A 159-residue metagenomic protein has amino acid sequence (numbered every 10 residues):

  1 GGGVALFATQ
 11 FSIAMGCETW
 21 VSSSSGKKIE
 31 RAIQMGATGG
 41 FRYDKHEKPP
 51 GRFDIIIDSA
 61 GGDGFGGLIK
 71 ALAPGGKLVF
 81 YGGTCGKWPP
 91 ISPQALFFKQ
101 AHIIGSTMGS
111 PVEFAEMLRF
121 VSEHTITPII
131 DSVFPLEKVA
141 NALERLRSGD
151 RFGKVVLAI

Functional and structural regions predicted by a protein language model:
G1, T9: N-terminal Rossmann NAD(P)H-binding glycine-rich loop of SDR-like oxidoreductase domains
G3-V4, D63: Hydrophobic/small residue at the entry helix of a nucleotide-binding pocket
A8, K45, M108: Residues that form or immediately flank small-molecule/cofactor binding pockets and catalytic motifs
I13-G67: Adenosine-nucleotide cofactor-binding segment
M15-C17, A60-V133, A158-I159: Glycine-rich phosphate-binding loop and adjacent beta-alpha segment of Rossmann(oid) nucleotide-cofactor-binding
K27-Q34, T38, K70, A115-E123 (+2 more regions): Replace "anionic and nucleotidyl ligands
K45-P49, P111-E113, L136-K138: A short acidic, often aromatic-flanked loop/helix-cap motif at beta-alpha or helix-coil junctions that lines enzyme
P50, T125-S132, A140-I159: C-terminal capping/lid region of NAD(P)-dependent oxidoreductase domains
